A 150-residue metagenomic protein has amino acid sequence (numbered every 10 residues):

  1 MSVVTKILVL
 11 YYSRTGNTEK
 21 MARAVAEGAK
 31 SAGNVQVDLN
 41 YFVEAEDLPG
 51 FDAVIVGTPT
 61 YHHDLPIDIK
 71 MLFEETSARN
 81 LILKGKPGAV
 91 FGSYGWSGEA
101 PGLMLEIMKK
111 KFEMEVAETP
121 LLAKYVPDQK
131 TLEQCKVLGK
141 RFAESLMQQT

Functional and structural regions predicted by a protein language model:
S2-I7, N17-K20, A24-N40, G50-T150: FMN-binding flavodoxin-like domain, especially the glycine-rich phosphate-binding loop
Y11-T15: Aromatic-flanked redox-active Cys/Sec active sites in thiol-based oxidoreductases, especially the WC-centered
A45-L48: Short amphipathic alpha-helix with an adjacent loop that forms part of the alpha/beta core around
